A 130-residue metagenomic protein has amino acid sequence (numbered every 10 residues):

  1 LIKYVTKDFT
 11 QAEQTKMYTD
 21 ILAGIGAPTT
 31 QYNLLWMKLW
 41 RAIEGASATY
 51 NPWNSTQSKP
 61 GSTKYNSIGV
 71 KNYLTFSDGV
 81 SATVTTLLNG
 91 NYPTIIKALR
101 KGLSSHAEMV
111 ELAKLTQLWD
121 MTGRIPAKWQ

Functional and structural regions predicted by a protein language model:
L1-Q130: Catalytic cores of secreted/periplasmic lytic hydrolases that degrade extracellular macromolecules
